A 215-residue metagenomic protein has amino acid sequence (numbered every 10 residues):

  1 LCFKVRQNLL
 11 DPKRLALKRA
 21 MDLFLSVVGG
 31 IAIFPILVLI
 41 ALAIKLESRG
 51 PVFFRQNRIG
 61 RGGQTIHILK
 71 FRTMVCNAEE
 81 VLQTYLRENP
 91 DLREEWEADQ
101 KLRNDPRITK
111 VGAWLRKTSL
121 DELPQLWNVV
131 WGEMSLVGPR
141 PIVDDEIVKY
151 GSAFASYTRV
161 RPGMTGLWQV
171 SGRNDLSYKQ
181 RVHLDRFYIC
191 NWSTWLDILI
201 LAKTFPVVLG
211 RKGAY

Functional and structural regions predicted by a protein language model:
L1, F54-P106, T165-L184: Short, glycine-rich, amphipathic interfacial segments at transmembrane boundaries or analogous
L1-P12: Juxtamembrane amphipathic/hinge helix adjacent to a transmembrane helix
L9, Q180-W195, Y215: Compositionally biased, charge-rich terminal segments
K13-V81, N128, T194, L199-Y215: A hydrophobic, helix-centered structural microdomain
I31-F34, T118-D121, V137, R173 (+1 more regions): Residue-level signal for short amphipathic helical patches enriched in basic/charged and nearby hydrophobic residues
I40, F54-R55, Q83, V137-P139 (+2 more regions): Short, hydrophobic secondary-structure boundary micro-motifs
E95-R161, I200-V208: A short, structured surface patch at a secondary-structure boundary
